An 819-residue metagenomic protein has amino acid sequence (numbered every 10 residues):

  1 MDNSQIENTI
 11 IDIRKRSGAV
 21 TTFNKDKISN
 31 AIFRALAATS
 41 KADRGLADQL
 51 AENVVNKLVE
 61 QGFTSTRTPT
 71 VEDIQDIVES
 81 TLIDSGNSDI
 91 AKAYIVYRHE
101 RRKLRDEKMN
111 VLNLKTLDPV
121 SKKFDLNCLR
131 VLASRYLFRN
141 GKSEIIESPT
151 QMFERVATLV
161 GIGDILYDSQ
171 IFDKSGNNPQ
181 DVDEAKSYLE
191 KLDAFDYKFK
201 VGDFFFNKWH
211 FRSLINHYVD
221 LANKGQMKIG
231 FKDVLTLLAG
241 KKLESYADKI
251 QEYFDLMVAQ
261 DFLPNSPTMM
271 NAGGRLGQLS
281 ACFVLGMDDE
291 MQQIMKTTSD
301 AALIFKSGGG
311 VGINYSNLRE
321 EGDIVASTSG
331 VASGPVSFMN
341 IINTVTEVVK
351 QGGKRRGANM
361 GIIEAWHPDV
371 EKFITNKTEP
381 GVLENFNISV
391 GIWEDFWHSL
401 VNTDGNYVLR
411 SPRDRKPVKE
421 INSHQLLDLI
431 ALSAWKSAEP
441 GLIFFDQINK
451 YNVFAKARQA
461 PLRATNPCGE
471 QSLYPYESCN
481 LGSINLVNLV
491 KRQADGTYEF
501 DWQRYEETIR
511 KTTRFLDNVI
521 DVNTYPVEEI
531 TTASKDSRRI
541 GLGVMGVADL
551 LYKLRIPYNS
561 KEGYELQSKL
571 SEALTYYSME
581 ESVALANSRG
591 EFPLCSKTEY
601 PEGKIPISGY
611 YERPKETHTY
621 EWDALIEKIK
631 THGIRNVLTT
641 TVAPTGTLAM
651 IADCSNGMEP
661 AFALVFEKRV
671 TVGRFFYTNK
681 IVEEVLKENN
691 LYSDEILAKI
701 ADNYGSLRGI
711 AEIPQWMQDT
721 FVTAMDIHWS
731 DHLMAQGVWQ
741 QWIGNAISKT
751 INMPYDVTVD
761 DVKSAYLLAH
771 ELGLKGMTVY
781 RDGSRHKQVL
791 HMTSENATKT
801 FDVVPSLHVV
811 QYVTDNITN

Functional and structural regions predicted by a protein language model:
M1-N819: Extended catalytic cores of very large enzyme megasubunits
